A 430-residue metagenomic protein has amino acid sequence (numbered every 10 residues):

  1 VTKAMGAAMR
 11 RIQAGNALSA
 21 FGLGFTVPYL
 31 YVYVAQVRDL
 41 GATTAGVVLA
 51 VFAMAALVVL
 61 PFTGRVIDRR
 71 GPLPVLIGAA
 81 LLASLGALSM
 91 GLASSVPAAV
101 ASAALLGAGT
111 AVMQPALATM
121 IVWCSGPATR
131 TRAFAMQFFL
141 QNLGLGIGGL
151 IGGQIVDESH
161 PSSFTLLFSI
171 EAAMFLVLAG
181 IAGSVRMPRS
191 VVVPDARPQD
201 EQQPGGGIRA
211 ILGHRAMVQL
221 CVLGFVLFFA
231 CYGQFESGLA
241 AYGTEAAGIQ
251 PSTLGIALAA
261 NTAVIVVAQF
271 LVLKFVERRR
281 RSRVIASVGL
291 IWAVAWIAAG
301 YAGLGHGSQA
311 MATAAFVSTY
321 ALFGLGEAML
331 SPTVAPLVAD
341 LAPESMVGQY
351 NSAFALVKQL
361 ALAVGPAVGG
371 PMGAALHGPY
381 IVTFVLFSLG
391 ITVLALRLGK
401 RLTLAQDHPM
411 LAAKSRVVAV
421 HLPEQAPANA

Functional and structural regions predicted by a protein language model:
V1-M9, M187-L223, A412-A426, A430: Juxtamembrane intracellular "pre-TM" segments in multi-pass secondary transporters
K3-A53, V218-L258: Helix-loop boundary and gating motifs at the non-cytosolic
D39, G71, L92-P97, A302-G303: Helix-breaking motifs and short loop linkers at transmembrane-helix boundaries and internal kinks in secondary membrane
V58-S94: Conserved MFS/SLC helix-loop-helix module at the cytosolic interface between two early adjacent transmembrane helices
V59-G71, V156, V267-S282, G373: Helix-to-loop junctions at the C-terminal end of transmembrane segments in multipass secondary transporters
P74-S89, R283-A299: Structural signature of the two symmetry-related core transmembrane helices
S102-Q141: Cytoplasmic helix-loop-helix junction between adjacent transmembrane helices in 12-TM secondary transporters
G153, A173-D195, L394-G399: C-terminal membrane-cytosol helix-exit motif in multi-pass small-molecule transporters
